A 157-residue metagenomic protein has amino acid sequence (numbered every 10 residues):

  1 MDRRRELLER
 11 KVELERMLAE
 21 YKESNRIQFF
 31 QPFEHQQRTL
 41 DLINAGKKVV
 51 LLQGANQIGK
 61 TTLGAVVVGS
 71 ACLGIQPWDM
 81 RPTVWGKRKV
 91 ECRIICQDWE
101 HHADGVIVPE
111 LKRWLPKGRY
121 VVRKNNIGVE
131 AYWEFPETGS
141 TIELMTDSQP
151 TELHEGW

Functional and structural regions predicted by a protein language model:
M1-W157: Phosphate/NTP-binding elements of NTP-utilizing enzymes
